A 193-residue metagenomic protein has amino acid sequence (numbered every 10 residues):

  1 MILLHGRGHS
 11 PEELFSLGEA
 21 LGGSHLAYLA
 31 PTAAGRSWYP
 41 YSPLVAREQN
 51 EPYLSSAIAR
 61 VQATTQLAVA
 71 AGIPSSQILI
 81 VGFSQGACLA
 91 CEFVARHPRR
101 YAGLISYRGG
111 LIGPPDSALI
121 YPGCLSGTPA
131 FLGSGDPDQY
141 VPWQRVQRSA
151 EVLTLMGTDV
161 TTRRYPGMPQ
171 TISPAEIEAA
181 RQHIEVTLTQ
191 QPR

Functional and structural regions predicted by a protein language model:
M1-S75: Serine-hydrolase catalytic machinery in alpha/beta-hydrolase-like enzymes
R7, Q144-R193: C-terminal catalytic histidine-bearing segment of alpha/beta-hydrolase fold enzymes
L14-L17, A118, P142-V152: Short alpha-helix in the alpha/beta-hydrolase fold that links the catalytic acid
S16, E92-R96: Active-site signature of alpha/beta-hydrolase-fold catalytic machinery across serine- and Asp/Cys-nucleophile hydrolases
I80-G82, Y107, G133: Short beta-strand immediately N-terminal to the catalytic nucleophile in serine-hydrolase-like folds
V81-G86, A90: Gly/Ala-rich beta-loop-alpha elbow adjacent to hydrolase catalytic centers
R99-I112: A conserved short beta-strand
F131-S134, D138: Short beta-strand/loop motif that positions the catalytic acidic residue of the alpha/beta-hydrolase fold
